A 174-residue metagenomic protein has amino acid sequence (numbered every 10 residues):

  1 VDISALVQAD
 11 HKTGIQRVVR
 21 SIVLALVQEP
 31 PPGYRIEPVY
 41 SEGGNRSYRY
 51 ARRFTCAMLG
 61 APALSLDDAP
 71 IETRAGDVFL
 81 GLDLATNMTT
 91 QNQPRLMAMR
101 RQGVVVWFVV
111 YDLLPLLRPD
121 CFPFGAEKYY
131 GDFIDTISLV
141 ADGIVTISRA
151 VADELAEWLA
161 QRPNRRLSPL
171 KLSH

Functional and structural regions predicted by a protein language model:
V1-H174: Carbohydrate transferase catalytic cores enriched for Leloir-type hexosyltransferases
